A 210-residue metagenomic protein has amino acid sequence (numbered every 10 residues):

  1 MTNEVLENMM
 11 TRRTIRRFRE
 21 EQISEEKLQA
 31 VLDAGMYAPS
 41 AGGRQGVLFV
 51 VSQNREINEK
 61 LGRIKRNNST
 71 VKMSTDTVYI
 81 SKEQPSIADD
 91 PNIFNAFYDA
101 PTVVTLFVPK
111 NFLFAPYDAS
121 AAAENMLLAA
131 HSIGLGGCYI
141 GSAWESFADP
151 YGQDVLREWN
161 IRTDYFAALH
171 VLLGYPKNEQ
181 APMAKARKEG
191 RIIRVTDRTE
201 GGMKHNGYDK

Functional and structural regions predicted by a protein language model:
M1-Q22, A34: N-terminal targeting/leader regions
N8-I15, D90, T163-K210: C-terminal helix-cap and adjacent tail motif
V31, G35, V104, P109-V155: Small-aliphatic-rich amphipathic alpha-helix that forms the alpha element of a beta-alpha
D33-Y37, A88-P91, V155-E158: Glycine-rich, charged/polar anion/phosphate-binding loops that engage phosphate groups from diverse ligands
A41-R44, N95-Y98, W159-Y165, A184-A186: Solvent-exposed alpha-helices and their adjacent loops that cap or buttress functional pockets in soluble metabolic
R44-A119: Glycine/small-residue-rich phosphate/adenosyl-binding loop
L48, A143, L169: Residue-level "edge-of-site" marker
T105, D154-V171: Short, conserved aromatic-histidine micro-motifs
